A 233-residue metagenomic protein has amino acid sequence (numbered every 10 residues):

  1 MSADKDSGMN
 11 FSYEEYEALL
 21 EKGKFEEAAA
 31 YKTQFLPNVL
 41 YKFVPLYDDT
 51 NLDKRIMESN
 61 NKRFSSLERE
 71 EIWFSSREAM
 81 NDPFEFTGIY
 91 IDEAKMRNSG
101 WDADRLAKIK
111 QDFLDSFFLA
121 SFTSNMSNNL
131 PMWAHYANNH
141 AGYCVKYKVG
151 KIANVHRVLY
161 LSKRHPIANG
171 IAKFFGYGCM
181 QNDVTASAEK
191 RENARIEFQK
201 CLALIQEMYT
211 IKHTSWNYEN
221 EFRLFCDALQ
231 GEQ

Functional and structural regions predicted by a protein language model:
S2-Q233: Partner-binding and oligomerization surfaces adjacent to conserved cores of proteins that assemble macromolecular
